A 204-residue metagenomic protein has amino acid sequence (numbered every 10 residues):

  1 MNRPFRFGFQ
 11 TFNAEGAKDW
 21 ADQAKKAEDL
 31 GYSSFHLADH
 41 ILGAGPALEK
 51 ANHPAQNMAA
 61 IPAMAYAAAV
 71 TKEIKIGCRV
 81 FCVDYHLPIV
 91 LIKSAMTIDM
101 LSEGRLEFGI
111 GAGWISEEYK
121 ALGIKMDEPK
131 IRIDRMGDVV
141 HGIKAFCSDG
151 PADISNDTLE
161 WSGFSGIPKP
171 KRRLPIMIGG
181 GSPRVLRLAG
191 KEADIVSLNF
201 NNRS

Functional and structural regions predicted by a protein language model:
M1-S204: Active-site-adjacent structural elements that line small-molecule/cofactor binding pockets in enzymes
